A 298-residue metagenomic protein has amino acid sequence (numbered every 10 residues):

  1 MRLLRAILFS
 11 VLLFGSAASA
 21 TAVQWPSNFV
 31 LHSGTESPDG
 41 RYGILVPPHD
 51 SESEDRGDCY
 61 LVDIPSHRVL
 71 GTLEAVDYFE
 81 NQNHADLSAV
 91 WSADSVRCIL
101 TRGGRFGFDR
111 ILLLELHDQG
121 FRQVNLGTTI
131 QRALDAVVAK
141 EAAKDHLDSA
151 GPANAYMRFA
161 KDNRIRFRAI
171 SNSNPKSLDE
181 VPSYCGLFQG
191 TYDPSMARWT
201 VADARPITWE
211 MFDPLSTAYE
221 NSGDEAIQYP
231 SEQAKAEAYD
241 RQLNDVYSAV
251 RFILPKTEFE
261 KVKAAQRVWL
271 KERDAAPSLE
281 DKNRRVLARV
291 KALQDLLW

Functional and structural regions predicted by a protein language model:
M1-R5: Positively charged n-region of N-terminal signal peptides that target proteins for export
A6-S16: Bacterial N-terminal signal peptides
A20-E36, S51, F106, R110 (+2 more regions): Acidic, small-residue rich beta-repeat scaffolds with periodic aromatic anchors
L31-A93: Short N-terminal edge-element motif at the start of the domain
V46-P48, T101-R102, R168-A169: Recurrent small/Gly-Pro-centered beta-turn motifs in extracellular repeat architectures
H84-R122: Extracellular-facing segments of soluble proteins and assemblies that are Gly/Ser/Thr-biased and enriched in aromatics
T208-W298: N-terminal alpha-helical modules
